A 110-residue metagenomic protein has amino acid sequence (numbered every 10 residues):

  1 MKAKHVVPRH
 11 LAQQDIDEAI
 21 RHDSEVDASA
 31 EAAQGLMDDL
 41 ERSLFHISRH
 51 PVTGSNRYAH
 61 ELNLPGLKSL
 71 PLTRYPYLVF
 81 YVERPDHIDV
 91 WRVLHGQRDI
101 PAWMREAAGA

Functional and structural regions predicted by a protein language model:
M1-D39, A110: Arg/Lys-rich, positively charged N-terminal/basic patches that mediate binding to nucleic acids
K2-V7, A59-L62, D99-A110: Short, charged, intrinsically disordered terminal tails
D38-R42, K68-L70: Hydrophobic alpha-helical segments of small multi-pass membrane proteins
E41-R49: Compact soluble domain cores
R49-H87: Basic/aromatic recognition patch in beta-strand/loop cores that engages polyanionic ligands
L72-A110: Enriched for short, Lys/Arg-rich terminal
